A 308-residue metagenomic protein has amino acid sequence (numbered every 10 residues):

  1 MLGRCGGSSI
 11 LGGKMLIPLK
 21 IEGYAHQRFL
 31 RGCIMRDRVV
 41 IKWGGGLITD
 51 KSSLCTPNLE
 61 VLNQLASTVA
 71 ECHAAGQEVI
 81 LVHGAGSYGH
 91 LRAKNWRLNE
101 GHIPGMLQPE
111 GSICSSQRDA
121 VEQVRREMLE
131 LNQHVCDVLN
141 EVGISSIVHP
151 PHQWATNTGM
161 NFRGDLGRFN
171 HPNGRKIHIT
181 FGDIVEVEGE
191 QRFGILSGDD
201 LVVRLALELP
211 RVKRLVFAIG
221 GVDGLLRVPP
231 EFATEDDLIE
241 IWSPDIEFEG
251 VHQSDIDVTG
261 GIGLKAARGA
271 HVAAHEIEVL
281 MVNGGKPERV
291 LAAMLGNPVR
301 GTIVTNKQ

Functional and structural regions predicted by a protein language model:
M1-I34: N-terminal amphipathic/basic-hydrophobic helices that include classical n-h-c signal peptides and signal-anchor
G23-Y24, F29-E278, G284-A292, P298 (+1 more regions): Nucleotide/pyrophosphate-binding catalytic subdomain
T302-I303: C-terminal accessory domains and tails appended to enzymatic cores
